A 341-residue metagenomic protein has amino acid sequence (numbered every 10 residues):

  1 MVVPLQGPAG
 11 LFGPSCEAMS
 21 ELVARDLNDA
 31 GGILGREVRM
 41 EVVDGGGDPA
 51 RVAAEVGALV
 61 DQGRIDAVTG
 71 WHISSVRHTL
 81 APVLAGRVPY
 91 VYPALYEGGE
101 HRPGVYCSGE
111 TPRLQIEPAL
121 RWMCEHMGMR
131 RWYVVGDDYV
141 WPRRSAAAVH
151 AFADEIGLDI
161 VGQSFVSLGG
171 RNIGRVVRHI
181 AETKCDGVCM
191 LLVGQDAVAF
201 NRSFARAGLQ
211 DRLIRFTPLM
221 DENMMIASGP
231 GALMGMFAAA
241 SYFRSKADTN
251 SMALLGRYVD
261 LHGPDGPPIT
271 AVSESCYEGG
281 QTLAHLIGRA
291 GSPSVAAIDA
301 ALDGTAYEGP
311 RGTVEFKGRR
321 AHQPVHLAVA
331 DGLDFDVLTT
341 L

Functional and structural regions predicted by a protein language model:
M1-M19, V43-G45, P49, P268-V272: Extracytoplasmic "Venus flytrap"
C16, I33-G98: Beta-alpha junction/loop-to-helix N-cap segments that form part of ligand/metal-binding clefts
A30-G46, R102-G104, A153-G170: Short beta-strand elements in bilobed, periplasmic/extracellular small-molecule ligand-binding domains
E41-P49, A94-L95, G109-I116, G136-S145 (+6 more regions): Hinge/beta->alpha junction and helix N-cap segments in small-molecule ligand-binding domains
L59-H72, P93, Y133-V134, K184-Q195 (+3 more regions): Periplasmic-binding protein-like
D66-V161, R212-F216, N223-P230: Extracytoplasmic ligand/sensor domains, especially the bilobed periplasmic-binding protein
F204-S275: Extracellular/periplasmic periplasmic-binding protein-like sensory domains
D260-S273, Q281-D336: Segments of small-molecule ligand-sensing domains
